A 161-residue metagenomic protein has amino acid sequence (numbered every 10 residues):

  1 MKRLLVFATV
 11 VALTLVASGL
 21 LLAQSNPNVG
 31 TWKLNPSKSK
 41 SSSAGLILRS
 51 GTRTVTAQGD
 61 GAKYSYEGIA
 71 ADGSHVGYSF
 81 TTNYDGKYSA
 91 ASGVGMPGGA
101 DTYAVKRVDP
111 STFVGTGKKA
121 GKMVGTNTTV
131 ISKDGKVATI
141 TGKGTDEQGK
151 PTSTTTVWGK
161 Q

Functional and structural regions predicted by a protein language model:
M1-V6: Positively charged n-region of N-terminal signal peptides that target proteins for export
F7-A8, W32: Short helix-onset patch at the extreme N-terminus, typifying the N->h transition of secretory signal peptides
A8-G19: Bacterial N-terminal signal peptides
L22-Q161: Hydrophobic small-molecule pocket/channel-lining residues, especially in calycin-type beta-barrels
